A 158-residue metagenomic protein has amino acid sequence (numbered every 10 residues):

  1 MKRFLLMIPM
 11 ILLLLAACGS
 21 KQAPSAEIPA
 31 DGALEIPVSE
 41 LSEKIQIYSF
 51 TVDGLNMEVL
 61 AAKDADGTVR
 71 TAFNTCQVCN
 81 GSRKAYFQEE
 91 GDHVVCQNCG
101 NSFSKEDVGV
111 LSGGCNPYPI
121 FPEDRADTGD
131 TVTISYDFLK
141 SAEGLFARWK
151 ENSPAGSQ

Functional and structural regions predicted by a protein language model:
M1-F4: Positively charged n-region of N-terminal signal peptides that target proteins for export
I11, V69, E89-D92, V108: Residue-level signal for mature regions of secreted extracellular proteins and peptides
L14-A17: C-terminal motif of bacterial Sec signal peptides marking the signal peptidase cleavage site
S20, V78-G81, N98, P117: Disulfide-rich extracellular modules and peptides
Q22-Q88, P122-Q158: N-terminal pre-ligand scaffold of iron-sulfur
S82-E90, N101-V110: Iron-sulfur (Fe-S) cluster-binding segments and ferredoxin-like electron-carrier domains, especially [2Fe-2S]
E90-C99, V110-F121: Short cysteine/histidine-rich metal-coordination sites, predominantly Zn2+-binding motifs
